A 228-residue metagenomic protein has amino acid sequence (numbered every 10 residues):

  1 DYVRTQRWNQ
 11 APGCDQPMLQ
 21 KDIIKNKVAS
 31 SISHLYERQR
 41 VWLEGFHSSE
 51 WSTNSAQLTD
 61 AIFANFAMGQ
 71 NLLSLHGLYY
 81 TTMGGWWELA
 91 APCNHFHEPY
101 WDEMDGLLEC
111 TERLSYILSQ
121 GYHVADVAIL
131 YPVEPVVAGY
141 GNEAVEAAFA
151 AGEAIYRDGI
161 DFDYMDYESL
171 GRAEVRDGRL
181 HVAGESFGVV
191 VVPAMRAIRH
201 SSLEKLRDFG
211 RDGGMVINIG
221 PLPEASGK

Functional and structural regions predicted by a protein language model:
D1-K228: Carbohydrate-binding surfaces of carbohydrate-active enzymes
